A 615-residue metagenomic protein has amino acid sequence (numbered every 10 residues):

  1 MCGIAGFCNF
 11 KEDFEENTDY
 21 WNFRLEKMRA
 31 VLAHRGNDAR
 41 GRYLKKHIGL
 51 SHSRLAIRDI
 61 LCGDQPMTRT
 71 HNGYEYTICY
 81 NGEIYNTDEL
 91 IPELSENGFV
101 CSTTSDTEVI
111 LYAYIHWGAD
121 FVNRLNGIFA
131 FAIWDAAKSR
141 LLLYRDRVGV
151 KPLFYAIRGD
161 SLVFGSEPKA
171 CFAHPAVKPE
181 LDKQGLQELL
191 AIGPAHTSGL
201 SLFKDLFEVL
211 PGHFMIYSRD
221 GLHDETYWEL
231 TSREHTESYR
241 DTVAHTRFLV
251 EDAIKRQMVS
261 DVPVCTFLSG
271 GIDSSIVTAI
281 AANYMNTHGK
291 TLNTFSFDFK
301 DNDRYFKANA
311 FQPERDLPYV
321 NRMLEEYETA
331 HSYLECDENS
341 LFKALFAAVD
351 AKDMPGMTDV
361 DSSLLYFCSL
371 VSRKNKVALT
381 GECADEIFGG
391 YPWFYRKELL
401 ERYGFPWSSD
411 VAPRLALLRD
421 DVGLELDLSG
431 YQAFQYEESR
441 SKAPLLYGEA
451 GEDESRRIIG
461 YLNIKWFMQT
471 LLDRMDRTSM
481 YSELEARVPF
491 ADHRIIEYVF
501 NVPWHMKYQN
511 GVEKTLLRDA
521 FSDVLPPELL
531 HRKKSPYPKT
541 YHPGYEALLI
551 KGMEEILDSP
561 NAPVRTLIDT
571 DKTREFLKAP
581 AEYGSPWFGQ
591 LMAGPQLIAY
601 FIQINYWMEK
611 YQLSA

Functional and structural regions predicted by a protein language model:
M1-F346, A351, L364, S522-D523 (+2 more regions): Cysteine-centered catalytic environments shared across enzyme families
M1-I4, C8-F10, D19, E26-K27 (+8 more regions): Adenosyl-5′-phosphate
K45-H47, D59-C62, T77, N126-A130 (+4 more regions): Conserved adenosine/adenylate-binding substructure
D88, E108, Q184, F248 (+10 more regions): A structural signal for well-ordered alpha-helical segments within the folded catalytic domains of diverse enzymes
A132, M357-C368, W407-P413, S559-P563: Short, basic, helix/turn surface patches
F346-D350, F394-R396, G544-E546: Short low-complexity, flexible loop/linker segments enriched in glycine and/or proline with clustered acidic
F388-P413: A mobile, often basic/glycine-rich helix-loop segment that functions as the active-site lid/recognition loop
